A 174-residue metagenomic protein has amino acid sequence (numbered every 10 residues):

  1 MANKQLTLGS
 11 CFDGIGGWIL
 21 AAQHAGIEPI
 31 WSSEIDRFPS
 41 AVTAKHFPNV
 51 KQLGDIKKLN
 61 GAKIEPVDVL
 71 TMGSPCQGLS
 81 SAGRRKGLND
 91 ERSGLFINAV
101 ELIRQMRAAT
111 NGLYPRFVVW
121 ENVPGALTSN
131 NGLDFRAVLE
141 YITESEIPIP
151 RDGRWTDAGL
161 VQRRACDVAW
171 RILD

Functional and structural regions predicted by a protein language model:
A2, H46, R164-C166: Short, structurally constrained coil/turn elements that cap an alpha-helix or connect an alpha-helix to the following
N3-Q5, P115: Phosphate-coordination loops involved in phosphoryl transfer and adenosine-cofactor binding
L6-L59: SAM cofactor-binding core of SAM-dependent methyltransferases, primarily the Rossmann-like beta-alpha-beta module
L8-W18, A22, I56, E65-G83 (+1 more regions): Conserved proline-anchored active-site loop of SAM-dependent methyltransferases that bridges a beta-strand
D13, R37-F38, K51-G54, E65 (+3 more regions): Generic alpha-helix structural propensity
K45-Q52, C76, Q105-A108: Short helix-loop boundary/capping segments at the starts of domains
L59-V67, S81-D174: Class I S-adenosyl-L-methionine
